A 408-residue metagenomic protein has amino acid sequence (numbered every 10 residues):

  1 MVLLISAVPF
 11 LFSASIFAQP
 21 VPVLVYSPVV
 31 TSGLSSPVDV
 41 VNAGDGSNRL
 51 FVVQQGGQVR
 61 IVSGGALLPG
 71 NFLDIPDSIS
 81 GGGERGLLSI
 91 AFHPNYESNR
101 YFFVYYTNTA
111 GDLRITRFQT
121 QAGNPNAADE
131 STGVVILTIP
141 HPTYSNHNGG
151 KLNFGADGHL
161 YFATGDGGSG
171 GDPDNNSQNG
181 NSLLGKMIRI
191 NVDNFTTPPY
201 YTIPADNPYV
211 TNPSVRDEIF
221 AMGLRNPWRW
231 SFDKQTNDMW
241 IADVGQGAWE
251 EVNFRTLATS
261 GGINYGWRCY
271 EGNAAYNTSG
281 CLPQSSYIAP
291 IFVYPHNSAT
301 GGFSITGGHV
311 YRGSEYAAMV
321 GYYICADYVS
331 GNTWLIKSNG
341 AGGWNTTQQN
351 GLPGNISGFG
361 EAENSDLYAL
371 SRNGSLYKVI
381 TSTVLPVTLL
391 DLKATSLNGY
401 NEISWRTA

Functional and structural regions predicted by a protein language model:
M1-S13: Bacterial N-terminal signal peptides
I16-P22, I380-L389: Low-complexity, Pro/Thr/Ser/Gly/Ala-rich linker/spacer regions in secreted, extracellular modular proteins
Q19-G171, R229-F232, N237-W249, G301-N339 (+2 more regions): Acidic, Gly/Ser/Thr-rich repeat motifs that build Ca2+-stabilized beta-propeller blades
S63-A66, F118-A127, I188-Y200, R255-I263 (+2 more regions): Short loop/turn segments immediately following beta-strands, especially the blade-tip and inter-blade linker loops
G70-G83, S131-N148, N194-F220, Y265-T300: Surface-exposed loop and turn segments in beta-propeller and other repeat-based domains that flank or scaffold
G170-S182, P199: Acidic/polar, solvent-exposed loop segments in beta-strand-rich repeat domains
G343-E363: Conserved blade-ending motifs and adjacent loop-strand segments that build the rim/top face of beta-propeller domains
S382-A408: Short, compositionally biased serine/threonine- and acidic-rich segments at solvent-exposed termini, linkers, or domain
